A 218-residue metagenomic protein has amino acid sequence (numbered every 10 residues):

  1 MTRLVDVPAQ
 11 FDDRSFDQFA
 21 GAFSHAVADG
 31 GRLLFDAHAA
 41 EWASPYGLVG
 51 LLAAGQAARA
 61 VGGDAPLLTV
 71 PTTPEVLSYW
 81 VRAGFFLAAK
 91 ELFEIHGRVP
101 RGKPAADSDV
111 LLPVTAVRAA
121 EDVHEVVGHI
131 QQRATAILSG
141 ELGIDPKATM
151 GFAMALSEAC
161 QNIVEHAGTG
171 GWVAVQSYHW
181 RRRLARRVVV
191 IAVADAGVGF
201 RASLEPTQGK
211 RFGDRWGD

Functional and structural regions predicted by a protein language model:
M1-V5: Short beta-strand/loop segment at the start of cytosolic alpha/beta domains
V7-K90: Amphipathic alpha-helical interaction surfaces in cytosolic regulatory modules
F11-Q18, A43-G47, A119-I130, G151-F152: Phosphate/oxyanion-binding active-site loops and adjacent basic polyanion-contact surfaces
Y46, L52-G55, P146-R182: Conserved ATP-binding N-box helix of the HATPase_c
T72-R82, L87, V164-D218: Conserved beta-strand-loop-beta-strand hairpin that lines the nucleotide-binding pocket of ATP/GTP-utilizing enzymes
S78-E121: A contiguous, low-structure linker/loop signature
A105-G143, Q208-D218: Helix-loop-beta hinge of the Bergerat
V123-E141, D145-A155, L184-V190, A194-G197 (+1 more regions): A short mid-domain helix/strand-loop element embedded in enzyme catalytic domains that forms or borders the active-site
